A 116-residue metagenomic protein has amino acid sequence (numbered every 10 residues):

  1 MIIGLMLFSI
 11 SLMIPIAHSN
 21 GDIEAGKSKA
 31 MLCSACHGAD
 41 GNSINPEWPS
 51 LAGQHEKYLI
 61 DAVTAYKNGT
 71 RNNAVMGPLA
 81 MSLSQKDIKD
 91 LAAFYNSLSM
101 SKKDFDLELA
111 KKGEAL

Functional and structural regions predicted by a protein language model:
I2-L12: Bacterial N-terminal signal peptides
M13-S19: Sec/Tat signal peptide C-region and signal peptidase I cleavage site
N20-D40, F105-L116: Sequence/structural segment immediately N-terminal to covalent heme-attachment motifs in c-type and related
K29-L32, D40, E47, H55 (+1 more regions): Short pre-active-site segment immediately N-terminal to redox-active cysteine/selenocysteine motifs in thiol-based
I44-S50, Y66-E108: Axial heme c-ligation environment in periplasmic c-type cytochrome domains
